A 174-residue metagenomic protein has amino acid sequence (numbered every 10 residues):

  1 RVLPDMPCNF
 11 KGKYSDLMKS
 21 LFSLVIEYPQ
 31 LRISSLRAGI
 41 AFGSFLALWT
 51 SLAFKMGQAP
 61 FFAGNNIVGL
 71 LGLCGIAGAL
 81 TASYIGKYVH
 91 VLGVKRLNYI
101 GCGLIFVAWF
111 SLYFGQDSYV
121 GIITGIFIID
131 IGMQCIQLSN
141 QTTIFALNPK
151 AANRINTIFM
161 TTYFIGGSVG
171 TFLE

Functional and structural regions predicted by a protein language model:
V2-L36: Juxtamembrane intracellular "pre-TM" segments in multi-pass secondary transporters
E27-A47, I123, F127-I128: Pair of pore-lining "gating" transmembrane helices in MFS-fold secondary transporters
G39, L73-A77, F127, T157-I165 (+1 more regions): Transmembrane alpha-helical cores of Major Facilitator Superfamily
G43-F61: Helix-loop boundary and gating motifs at the non-cytosolic
Q58-I76, R154-I158: Loop-to-transmembrane helix entry
L80-V94: Helix-to-loop junctions at the C-terminal end of transmembrane segments in multipass secondary transporters
K95-N140: C-terminal transmembrane helical hairpin of 12-TM major facilitator-type secondary transporters
Q134, A146-E174: A late C-terminal transmembrane helix in Major Facilitator Superfamily
